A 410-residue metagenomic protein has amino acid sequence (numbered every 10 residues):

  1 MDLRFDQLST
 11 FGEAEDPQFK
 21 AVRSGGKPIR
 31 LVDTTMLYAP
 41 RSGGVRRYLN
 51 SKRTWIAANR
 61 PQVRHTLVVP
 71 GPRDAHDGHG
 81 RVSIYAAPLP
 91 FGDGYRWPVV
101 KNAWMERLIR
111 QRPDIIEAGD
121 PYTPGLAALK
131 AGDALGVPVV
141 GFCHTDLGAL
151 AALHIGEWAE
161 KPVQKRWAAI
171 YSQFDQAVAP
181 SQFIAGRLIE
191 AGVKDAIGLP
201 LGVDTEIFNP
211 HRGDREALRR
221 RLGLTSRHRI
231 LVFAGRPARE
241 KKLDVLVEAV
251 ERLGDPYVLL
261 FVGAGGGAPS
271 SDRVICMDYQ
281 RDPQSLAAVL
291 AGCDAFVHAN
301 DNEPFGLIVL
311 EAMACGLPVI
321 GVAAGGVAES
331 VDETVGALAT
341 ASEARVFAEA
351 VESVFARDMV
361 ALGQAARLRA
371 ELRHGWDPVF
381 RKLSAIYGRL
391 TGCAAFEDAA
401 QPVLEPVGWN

Functional and structural regions predicted by a protein language model:
M1-H79, E251, G408-N410: N-terminal subdomain of nucleotide-sugar transferases
D2, D6-S9, K165-D214: Donor nucleotide-sugar binding/catalytic pocket of nucleotide-sugar-dependent glycosyltransferases
R30-V32, T225-K241, V247-E251: Conserved donor-binding/catalytic core segment of Leloir-type glycosyltransferases
P138, A149-A169: Nucleotide-sugar donor phosphate/pyrophosphate-binding loop at the beta->alpha transition of glycosyltransferases
Y279, E333-A344, E352-D358: Conserved acidic donor-binding segment of nucleotide-sugar-dependent glycosyltransferases
D301: Aromatic "clamp/platform" in nucleotide-sugar-dependent glycosyltransferases that forms part of the donor/acceptor
V309, P318-G321: Short hydrophobic beta-strand element within catalytic cores of glycosyltransferases and related nucleotide-activated
S342, A361-A395: A charged, aromatic-enriched C-terminal amphipathic alpha-helix characteristic of glycosyltransferases across folds
